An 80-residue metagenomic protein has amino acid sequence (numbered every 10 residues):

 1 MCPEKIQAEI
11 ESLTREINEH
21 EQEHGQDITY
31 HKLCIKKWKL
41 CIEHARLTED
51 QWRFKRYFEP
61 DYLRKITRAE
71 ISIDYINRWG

Functional and structural regions predicted by a protein language model:
I6, I10-L13, I17-H20, L33-I35 (+2 more regions): The feature captures the hydrophobic core positions of alpha-helical coiled-coils
A8, E49-G80: Long, non-catalytic architectural segments outside compact domain cores
S12-R15, D27, R46, R64-K65 (+1 more regions): A detector of low-complexity, intrinsically disordered, Ser/Thr/Gly/Pro/Ala-rich segments
N18-K32, D50-Y57: Charged, low-complexity interaction regions
I28, L33-I35, K39-I42, I66-A69 (+1 more regions): Generic L/I/V-rich hydrophobic alpha-helical segments across diverse proteins
